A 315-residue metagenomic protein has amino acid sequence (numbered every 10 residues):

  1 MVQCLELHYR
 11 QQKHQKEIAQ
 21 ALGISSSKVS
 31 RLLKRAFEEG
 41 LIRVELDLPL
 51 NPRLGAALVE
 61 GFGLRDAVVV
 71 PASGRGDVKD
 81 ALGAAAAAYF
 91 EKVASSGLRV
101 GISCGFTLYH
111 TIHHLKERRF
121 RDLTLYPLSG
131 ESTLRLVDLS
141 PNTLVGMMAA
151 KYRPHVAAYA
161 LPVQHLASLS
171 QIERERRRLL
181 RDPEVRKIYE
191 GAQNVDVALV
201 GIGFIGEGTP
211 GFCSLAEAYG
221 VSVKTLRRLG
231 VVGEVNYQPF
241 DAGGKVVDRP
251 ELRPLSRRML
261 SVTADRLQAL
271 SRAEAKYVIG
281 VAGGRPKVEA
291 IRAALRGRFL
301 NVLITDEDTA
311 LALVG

Functional and structural regions predicted by a protein language model:
V2-L5, Y9-E17, G23, R31-R35 (+3 more regions): Conserved phosphate- and dinucleotide-binding cores of soluble alpha/beta proteins, encompassing both enzyme active
K13-A19, G101-H114, P183: An N-terminal domain-start capping segment
S27: Key DNA-contact positions within bacterial/archaeal DNA-binding proteins
L32-G101, H113-R121, L134-D138, V156-A157: HTH-adjacent hinge/linker in prokaryotic transcriptional regulators
S73, V100-T107, G283, E307: Glycine-rich beta-strand-to-loop/alpha-helix junction loops that act as flexible
A85, Y89, H110-T111, L144 (+1 more regions): Short, hydrophobic/aromatic alpha-helical segments in well-folded domains
I102, L125-P127, A160, G280: Structural beta-sheet core signal
T107-R121, P210-V221: Short Gly/Thr/Asp-enriched flexible loops that form oxyanion-binding sites at enzyme active sites
